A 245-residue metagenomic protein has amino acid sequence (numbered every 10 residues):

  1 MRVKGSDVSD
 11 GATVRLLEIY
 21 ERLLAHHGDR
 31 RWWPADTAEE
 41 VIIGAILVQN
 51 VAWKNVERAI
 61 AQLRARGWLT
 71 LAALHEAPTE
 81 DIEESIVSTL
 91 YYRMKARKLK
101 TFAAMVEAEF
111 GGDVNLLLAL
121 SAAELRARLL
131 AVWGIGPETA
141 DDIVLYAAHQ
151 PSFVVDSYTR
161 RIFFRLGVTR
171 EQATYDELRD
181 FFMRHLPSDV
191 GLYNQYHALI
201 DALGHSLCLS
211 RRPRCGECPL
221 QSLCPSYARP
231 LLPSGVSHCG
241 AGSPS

Functional and structural regions predicted by a protein language model:
M1: Phosphate- and other anionic-substrate recognition elements at nucleic-acid/protein interfaces
K4, G11-H238: Catalytic cores of DNA base-excision repair glycosylases
S245: Acidic, metal-coordinating catalytic segment for phosphate/diphosphate chemistry, firing primarily on the Nudix
